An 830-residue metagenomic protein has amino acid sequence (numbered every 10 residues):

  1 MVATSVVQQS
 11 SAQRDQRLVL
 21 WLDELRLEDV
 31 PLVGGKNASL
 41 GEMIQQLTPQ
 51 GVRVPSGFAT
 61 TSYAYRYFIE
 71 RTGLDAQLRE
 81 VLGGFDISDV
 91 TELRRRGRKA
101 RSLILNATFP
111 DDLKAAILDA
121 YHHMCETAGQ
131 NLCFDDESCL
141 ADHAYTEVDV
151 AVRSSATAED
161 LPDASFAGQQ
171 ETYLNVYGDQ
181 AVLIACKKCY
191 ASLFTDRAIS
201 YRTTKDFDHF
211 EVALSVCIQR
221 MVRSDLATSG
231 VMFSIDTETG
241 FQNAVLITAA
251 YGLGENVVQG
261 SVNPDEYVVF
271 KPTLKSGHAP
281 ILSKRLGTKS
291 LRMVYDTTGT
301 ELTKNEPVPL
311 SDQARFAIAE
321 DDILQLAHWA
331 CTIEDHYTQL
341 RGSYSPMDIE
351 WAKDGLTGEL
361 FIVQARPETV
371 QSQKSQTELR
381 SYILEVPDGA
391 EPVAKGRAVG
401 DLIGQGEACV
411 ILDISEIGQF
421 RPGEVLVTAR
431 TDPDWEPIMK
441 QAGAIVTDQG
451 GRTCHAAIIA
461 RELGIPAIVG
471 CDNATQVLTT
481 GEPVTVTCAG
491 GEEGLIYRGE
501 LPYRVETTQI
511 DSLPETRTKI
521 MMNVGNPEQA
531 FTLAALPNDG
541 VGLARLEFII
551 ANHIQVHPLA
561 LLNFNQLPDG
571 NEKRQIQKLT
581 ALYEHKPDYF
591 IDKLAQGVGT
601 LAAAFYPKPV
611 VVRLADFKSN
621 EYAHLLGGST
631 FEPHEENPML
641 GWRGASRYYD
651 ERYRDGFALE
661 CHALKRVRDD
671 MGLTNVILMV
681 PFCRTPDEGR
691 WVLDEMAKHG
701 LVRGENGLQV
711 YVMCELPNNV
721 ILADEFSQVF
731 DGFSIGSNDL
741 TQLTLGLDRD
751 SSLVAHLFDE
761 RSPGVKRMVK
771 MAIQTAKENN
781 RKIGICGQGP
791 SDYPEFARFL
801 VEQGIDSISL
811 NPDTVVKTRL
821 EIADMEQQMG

Functional and structural regions predicted by a protein language model:
M1-C217, Q313-A319, L326, E334-Q339 (+10 more regions): N-terminal beta-alpha lobe that positions the nucleotide/phosphoryl donor in ATP/NTP-coupled carboxylate activation
M43-L47, T239, Q441, A457-I465 (+3 more regions): Alpha-helix C-terminal capping segments
G51-R53, D149-A151, E171, S215-V216 (+21 more regions): Structural motif
D75, V370-S372, A394-A398, L402-V425 (+2 more regions): Acidic, glycine-rich flexible loop/linker segments
Y145-A151, A156-F166, Q170-Y173, E211-S215 (+3 more regions): Conserved alpha/beta-domain cores
F166-S200, S224-T298, V363-K395, Q441-D448 (+7 more regions): Extended active-site and interfacial segments that coordinate phosphate-rich ligands in large catalytic machineries
G168, G342-T369: Conserved metal-phosphate-binding beta-hairpin within the catalytic cores of diverse ATP-dependent phosphoryl-transfer
A244-D348, A352-G355, E391-I403, D413 (+6 more regions): Conserved catalytic alpha/beta cores of large enzymes that bind or transform nucleotide phosphates and polynucleotides
